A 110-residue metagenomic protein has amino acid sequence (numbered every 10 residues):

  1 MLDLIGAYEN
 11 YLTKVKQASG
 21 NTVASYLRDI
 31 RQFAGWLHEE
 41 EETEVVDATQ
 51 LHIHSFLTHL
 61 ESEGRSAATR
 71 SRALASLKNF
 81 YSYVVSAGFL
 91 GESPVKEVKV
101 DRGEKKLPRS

Functional and structural regions predicted by a protein language model:
I5-N21, L27-L107: N-terminal core-binding DNA-recognition domain of tyrosine recombinases/integrases
S110: Short, flexible, mixed-charge acidic loops at enzyme active sites
